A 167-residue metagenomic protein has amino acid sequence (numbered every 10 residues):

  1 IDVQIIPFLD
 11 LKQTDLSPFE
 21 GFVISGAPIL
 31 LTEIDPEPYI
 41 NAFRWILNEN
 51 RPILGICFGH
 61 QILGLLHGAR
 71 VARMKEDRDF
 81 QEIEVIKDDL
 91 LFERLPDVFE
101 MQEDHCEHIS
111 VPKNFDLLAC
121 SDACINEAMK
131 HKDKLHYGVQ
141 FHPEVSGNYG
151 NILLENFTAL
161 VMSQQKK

Functional and structural regions predicted by a protein language model:
D2-L54: Flexible gly/pro-rich beta->alpha loop and the following alpha-helix that scaffold active-site loops
I6-P7, G55, S121, H142: Small/polar loops that bind or transfer phosphate-bearing groups
K12-P18, N48, M74-D79, E84-K167: Amide-donor transfer/coupling interface in amidating biosynthetic enzymes
A27-P28, H60, P143: Active-site metal-binding loops of divalent metal-dependent hydrolases
L31, I62-L65, S110, N148: Short catalytic/ligand-binding loop motif for oxyanion handling, primarily in non-cytosolic enzymes, centered on
I34-E37, H67-A69, N114, I152: Short amphipathic alpha-helical segments
L47-G68: Catalytic nucleophile loop
